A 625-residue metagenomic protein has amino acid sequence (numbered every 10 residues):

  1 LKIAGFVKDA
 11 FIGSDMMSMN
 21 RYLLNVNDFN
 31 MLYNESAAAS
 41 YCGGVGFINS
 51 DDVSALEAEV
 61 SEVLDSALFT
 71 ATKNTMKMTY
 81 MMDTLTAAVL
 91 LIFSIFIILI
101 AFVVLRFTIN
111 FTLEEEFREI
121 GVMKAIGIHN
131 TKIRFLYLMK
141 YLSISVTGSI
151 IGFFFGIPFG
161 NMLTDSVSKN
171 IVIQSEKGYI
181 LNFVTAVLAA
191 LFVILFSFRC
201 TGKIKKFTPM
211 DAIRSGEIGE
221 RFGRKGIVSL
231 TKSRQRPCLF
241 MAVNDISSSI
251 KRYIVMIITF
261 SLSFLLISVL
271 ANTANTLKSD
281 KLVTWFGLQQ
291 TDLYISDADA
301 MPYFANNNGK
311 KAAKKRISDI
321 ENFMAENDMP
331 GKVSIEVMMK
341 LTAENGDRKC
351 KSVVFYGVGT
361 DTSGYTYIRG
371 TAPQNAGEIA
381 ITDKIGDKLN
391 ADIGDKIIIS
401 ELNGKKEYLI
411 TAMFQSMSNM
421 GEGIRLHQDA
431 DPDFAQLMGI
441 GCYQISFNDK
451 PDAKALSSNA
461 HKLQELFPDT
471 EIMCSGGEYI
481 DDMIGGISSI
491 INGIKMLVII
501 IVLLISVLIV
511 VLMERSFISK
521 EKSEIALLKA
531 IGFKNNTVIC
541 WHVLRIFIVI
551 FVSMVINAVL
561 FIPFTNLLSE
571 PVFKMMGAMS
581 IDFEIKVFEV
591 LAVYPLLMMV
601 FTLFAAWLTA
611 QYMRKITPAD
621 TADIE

Functional and structural regions predicted by a protein language model:
L1-F11, F29, E35, V283-W285 (+5 more regions): Short beta-strand boundary microenvironments
K8-I48, G287-Q289, F414-K454: Small-residue transmembrane helix packing/gating motifs
V53-I100, F111-E115, L136, L277-F286 (+5 more regions): Peri-transmembrane interface segments
M81-G121, M139-G156, L188-F192, I250-L277 (+4 more regions): Hydrophobic alpha-helical transmembrane segments of multi-pass inner-membrane transport and secretion
I150-V184, K203, F551-D620: Short helix-loop junctions at transmembrane helix boundaries
F207-R224, Q611-E625: Short cytosolic juxtamembrane segments of multi-pass membrane proteins
R224-F240: Short, membrane-interfacial amphipathic segments enriched in basic
